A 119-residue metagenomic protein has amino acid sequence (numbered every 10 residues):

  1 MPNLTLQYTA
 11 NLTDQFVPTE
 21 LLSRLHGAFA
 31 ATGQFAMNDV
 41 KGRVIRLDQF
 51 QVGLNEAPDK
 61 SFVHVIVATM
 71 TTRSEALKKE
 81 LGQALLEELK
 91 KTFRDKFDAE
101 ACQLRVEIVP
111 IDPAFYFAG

Functional and structural regions predicted by a protein language model:
P2-G119: A domain-level signal for the structural core that forms small-molecule/cofactor-binding pockets and catalytic centers
